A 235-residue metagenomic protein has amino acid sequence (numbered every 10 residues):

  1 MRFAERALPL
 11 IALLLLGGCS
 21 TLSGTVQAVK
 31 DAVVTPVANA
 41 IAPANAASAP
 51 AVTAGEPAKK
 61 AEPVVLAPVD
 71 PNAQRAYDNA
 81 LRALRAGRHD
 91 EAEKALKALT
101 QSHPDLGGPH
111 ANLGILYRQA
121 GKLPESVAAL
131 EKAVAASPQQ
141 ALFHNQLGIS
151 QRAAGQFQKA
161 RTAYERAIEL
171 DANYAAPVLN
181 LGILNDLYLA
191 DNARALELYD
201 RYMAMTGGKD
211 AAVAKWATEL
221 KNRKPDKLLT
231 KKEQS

Functional and structural regions predicted by a protein language model:
S20-S23: Bacterial signal peptide processing site
Q27-A28, L187-S235: Terminal, low-structured helical/coil segments at or just beyond the last alpha-helical repeat
L66-L106, I115, Q119: Alpha-helical segment of the N-proximal tetratricopeptide repeat
A73, G107-G108, A141-L142, A175-A176 (+1 more regions): Helix-start (N-cap) detector for alpha-helical repeat units in TPR-like alpha-solenoids, especially tetratricopeptide
L84, A111, R118, N145 (+2 more regions): Position-specific recognition of the canonical hydrophobic site in helix A of tetratricopeptide repeat
A86-A98, Q119-K132, A154-R166, L189-L198 (+1 more regions): Structural signature of tandem alpha-helical TPR/SEL1-like repeats, specifically the intra-repeat loop/turn
S102, A136, L170-D171, A204-T206: Structural marker of alpha-solenoid helical repeat scaffolds
N112, Q146, N180, K215-W216: Canonical tetratricopeptide repeat
